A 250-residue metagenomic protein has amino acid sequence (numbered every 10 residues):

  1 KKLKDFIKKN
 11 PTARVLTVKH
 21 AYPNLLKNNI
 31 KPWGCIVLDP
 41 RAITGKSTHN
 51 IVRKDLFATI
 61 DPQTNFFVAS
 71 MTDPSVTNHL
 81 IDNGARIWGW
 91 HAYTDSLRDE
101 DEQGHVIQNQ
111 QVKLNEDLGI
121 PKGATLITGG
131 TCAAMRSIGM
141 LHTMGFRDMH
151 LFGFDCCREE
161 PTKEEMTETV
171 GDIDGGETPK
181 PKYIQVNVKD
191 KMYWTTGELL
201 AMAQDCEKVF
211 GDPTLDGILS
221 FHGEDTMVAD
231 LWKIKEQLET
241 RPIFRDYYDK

Functional and structural regions predicted by a protein language model:
K1-K250: Metal-ion/cofactor- or nucleotide/acyl-coenzyme-handling active-site neighborhoods
